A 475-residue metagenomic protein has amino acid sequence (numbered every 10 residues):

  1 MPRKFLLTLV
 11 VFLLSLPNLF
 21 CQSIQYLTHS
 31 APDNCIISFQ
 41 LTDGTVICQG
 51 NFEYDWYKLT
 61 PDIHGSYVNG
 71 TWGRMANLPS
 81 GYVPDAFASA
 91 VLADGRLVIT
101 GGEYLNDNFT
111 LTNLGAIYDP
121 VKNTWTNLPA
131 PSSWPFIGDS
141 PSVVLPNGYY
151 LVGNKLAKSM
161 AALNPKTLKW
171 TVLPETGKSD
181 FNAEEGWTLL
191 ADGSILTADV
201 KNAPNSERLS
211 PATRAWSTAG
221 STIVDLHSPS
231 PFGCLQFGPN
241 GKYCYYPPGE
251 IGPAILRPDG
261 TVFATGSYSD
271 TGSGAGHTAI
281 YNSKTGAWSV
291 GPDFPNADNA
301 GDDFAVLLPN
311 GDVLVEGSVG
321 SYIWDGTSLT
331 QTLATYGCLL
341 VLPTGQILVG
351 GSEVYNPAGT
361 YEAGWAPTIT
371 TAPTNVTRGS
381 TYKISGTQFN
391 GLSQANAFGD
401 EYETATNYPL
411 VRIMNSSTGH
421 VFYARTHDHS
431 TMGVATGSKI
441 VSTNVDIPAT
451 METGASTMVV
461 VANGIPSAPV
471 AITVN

Functional and structural regions predicted by a protein language model:
M1-L7: Bacterial N-terminal signal peptides that target proteins for export
L7-T8, T28: Short helix-onset patch at the extreme N-terminus, typifying the N->h transition of secretory signal peptides
T8-N18: Bacterial N-terminal signal peptides
C21-N475: Kelch-like beta-propeller repeat domains
